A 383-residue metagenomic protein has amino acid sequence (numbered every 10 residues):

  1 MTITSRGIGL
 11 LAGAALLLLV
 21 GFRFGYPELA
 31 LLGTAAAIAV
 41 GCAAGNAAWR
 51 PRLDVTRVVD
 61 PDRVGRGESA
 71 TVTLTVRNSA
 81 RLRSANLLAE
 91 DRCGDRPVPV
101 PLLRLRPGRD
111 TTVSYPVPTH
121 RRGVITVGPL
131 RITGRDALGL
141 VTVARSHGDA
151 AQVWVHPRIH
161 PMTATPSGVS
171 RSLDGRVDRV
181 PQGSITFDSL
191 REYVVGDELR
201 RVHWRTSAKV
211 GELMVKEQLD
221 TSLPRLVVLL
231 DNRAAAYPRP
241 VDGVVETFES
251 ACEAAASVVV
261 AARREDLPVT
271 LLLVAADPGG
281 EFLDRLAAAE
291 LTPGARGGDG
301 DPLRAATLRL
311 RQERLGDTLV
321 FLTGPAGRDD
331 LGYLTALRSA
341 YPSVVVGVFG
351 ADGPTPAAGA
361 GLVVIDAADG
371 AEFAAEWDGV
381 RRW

Functional and structural regions predicted by a protein language model:
M1-T56: Extracellular/lumenal glycan-associated context and N-glycosylation machinery
A48-P51, V58, R81-P97, T206: Short acidic, flexible loop segments centered on an aromatic residue
L53, A70-V72, T111, T126: Hydrophobic core residues within well-ordered beta-strands of beta-rich domains
R57-R77: Membrane-cytosol interface motif
N78-L82, R121: Short, acidic/polar linear motifs in exposed loop/turn regions
V98-R106: Solvent-exposed serine/threonine-rich low-complexity stretches and specific carbohydrate-binding patches
P107-V227: Cytoplasm-facing regions of membrane-associated proteins and arrestin-like adaptors
A164, E192-W383: Exposed, interaction-prone extracellular/peripheral surfaces
